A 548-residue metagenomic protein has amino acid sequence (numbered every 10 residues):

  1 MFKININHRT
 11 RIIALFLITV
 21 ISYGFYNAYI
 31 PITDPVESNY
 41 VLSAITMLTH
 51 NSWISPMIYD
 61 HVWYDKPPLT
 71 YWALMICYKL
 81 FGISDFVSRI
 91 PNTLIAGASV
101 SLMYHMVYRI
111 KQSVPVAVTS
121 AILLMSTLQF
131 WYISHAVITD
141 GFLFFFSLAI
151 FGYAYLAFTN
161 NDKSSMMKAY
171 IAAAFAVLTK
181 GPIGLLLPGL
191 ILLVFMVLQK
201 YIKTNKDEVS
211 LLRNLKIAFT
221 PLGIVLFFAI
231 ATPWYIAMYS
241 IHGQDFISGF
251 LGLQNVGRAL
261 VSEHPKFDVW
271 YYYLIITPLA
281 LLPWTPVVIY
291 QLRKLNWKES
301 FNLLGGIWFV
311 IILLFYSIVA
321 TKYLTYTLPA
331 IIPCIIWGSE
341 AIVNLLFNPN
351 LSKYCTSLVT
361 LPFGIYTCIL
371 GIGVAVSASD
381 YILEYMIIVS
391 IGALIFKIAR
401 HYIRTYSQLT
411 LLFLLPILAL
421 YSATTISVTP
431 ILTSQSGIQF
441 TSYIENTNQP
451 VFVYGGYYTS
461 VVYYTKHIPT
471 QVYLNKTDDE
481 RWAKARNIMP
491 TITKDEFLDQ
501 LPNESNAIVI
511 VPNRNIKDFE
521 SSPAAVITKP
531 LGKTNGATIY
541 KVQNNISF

Functional and structural regions predicted by a protein language model:
M1-S352, H467: Membrane-integral, polyisoprenol-dependent glycosyltransferases of the GT-C/oligosaccharyltransferase superfamily
F2-I4, M167, Q291-F548: Membrane-embedded architecture of ER/inner-membrane glycosylation machinery
